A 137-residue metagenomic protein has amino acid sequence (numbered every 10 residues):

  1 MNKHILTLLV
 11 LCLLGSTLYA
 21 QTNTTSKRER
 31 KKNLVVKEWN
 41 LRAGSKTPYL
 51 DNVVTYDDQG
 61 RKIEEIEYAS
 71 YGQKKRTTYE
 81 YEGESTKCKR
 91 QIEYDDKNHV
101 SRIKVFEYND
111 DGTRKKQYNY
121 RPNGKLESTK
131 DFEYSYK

Functional and structural regions predicted by a protein language model:
M1-I5, Q21: Positively charged n-region of N-terminal signal peptides that target proteins for export
H4-L14: Sec-dependent N-terminal signal peptides
S16-A20: Sec/Tat signal peptide C-region and signal peptidase I cleavage site
Q21-K137: Buried hydrophobic residues that stabilize the cores of well-folded domains
